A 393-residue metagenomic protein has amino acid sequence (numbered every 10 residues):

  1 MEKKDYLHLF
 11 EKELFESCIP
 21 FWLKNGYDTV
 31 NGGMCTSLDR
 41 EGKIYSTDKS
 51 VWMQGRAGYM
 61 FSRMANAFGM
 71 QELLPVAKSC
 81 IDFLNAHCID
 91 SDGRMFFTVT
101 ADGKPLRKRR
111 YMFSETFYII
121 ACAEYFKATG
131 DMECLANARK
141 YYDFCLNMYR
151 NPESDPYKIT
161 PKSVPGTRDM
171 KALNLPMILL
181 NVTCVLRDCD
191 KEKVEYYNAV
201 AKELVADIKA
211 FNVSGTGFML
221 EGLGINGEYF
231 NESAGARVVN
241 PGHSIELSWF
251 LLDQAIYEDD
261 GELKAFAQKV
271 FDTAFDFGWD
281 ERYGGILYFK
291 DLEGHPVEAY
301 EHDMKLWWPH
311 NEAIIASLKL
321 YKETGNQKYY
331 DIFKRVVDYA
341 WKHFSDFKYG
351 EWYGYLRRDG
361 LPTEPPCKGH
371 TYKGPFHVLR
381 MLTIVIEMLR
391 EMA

Functional and structural regions predicted by a protein language model:
M1-A393: Glycan-recognition and catalytic cores of secretory/periplasmic carbohydrate-active enzymes
